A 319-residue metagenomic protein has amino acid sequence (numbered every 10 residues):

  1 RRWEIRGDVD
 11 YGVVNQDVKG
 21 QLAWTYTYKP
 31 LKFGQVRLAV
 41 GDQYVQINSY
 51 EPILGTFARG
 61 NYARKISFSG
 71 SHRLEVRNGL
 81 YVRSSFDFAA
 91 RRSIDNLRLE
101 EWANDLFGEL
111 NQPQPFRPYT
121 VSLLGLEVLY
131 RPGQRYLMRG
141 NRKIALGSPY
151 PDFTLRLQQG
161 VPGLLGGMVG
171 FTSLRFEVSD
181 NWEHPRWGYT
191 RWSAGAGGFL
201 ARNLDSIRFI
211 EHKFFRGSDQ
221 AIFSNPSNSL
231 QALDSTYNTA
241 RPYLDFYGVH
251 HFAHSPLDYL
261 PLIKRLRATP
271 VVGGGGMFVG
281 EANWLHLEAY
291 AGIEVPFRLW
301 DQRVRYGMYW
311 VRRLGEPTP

Functional and structural regions predicted by a protein language model:
R1-P319: Exposed, low-structure sequence patches enriched in small/polar residues
